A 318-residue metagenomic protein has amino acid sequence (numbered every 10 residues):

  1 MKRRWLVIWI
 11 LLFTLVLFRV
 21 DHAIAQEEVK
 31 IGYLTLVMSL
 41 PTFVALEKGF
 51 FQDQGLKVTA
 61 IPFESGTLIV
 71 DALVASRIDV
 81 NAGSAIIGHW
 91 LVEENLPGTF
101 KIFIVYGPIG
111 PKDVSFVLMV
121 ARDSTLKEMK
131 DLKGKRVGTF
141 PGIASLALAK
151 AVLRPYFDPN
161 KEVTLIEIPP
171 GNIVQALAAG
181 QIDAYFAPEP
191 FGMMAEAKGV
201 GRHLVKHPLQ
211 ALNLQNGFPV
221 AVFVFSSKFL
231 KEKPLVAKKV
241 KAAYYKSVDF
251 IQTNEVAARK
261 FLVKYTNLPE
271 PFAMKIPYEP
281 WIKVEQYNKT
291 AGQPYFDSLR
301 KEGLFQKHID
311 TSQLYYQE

Functional and structural regions predicted by a protein language model:
M1-W9: Bacterial N-terminal signal peptides that target proteins for export
L15-H22: C-terminal segment of classical bacterial N-terminal signal peptides
E27-F157, T164-E167, D183, E189 (+2 more regions): Short, glycine-/small- and polar/acidic-enriched structural segments that line small-molecule recognition paths
S39, F43, V70, V74 (+14 more regions): Extracytoplasmic/secreted envelope proteins and their assembly/folding machinery, especially bacterial periplasmic
D53, P108-P111, Q210-N216, I282-T290: Short, solvent-exposed loop/beta-turn-alpha elements that line the ligand-binding surface or hinge of extracytoplasmic
I86, G171-F261: Pocket-lining segment of extracytoplasmic ligand-binding domains
K231-L304: Secondary-structure end/capping motifs
D297-E318: Conserved C-terminal helix/tail region of periplasmic/extracytoplasmic solute-binding proteins
